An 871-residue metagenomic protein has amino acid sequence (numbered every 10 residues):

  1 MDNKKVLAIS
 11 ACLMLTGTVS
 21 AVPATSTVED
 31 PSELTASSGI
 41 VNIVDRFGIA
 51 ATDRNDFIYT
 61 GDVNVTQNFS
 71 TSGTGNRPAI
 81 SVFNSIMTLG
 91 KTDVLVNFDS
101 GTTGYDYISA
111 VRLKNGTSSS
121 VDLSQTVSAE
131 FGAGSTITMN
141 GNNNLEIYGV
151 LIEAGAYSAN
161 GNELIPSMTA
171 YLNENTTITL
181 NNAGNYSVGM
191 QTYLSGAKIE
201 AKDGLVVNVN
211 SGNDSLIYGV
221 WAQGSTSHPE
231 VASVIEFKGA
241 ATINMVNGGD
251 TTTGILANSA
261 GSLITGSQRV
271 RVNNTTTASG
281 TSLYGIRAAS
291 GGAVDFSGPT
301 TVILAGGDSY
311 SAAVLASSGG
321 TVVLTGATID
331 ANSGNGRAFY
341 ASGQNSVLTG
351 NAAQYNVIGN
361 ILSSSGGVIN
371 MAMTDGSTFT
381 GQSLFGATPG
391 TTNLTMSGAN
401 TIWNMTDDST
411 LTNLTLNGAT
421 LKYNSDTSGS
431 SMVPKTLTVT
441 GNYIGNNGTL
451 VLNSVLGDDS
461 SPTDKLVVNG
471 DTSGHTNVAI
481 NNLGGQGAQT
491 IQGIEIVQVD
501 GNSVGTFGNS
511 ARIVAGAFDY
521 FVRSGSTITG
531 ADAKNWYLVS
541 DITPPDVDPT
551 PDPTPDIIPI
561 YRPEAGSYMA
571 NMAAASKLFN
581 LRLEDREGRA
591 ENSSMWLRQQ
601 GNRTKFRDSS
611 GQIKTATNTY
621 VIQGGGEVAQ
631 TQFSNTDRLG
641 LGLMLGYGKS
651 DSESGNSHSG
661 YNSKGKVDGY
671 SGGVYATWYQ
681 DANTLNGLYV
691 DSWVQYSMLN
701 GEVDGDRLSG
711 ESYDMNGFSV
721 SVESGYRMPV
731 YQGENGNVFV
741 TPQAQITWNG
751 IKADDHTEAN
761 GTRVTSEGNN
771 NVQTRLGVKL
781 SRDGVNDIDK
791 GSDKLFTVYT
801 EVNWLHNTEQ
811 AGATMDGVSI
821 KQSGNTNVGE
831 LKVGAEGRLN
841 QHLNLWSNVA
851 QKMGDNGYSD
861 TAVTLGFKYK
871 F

Functional and structural regions predicted by a protein language model:
M1-P23: Gram-negative bacterial Sec-dependent N-terminal signal peptides
A24-E29, N42-D56, N76-N84, Y105-N115 (+13 more regions): Glycine-rich beta-solenoid repeat tracts in large extracellular/virion proteins
S32-D45, F57-N76, M87-I108, V127-I147 (+15 more regions): Beta-strand-rich solenoid/repeat architectures in extracellular/passenger domains of polysaccharide-targeting enzymes
V127, S377, E591-M595, N635-L641 (+9 more regions): Outer-envelope beta-barrel architecture signal
S187-G189, I217, A232, T252 (+14 more regions): Transmembrane beta-barrel architecture of outer membranes
A331-G334, A341-N477, N481-N482, Q486-I542: Extracellular beta-solenoid/beta-roll
D546-Q732, V849-A850, D855-A862, K868: Outer membrane beta-barrel translocator domains of Type V secretion systems
G673, R763-F871: Outer membrane beta-barrel transmembrane domains
